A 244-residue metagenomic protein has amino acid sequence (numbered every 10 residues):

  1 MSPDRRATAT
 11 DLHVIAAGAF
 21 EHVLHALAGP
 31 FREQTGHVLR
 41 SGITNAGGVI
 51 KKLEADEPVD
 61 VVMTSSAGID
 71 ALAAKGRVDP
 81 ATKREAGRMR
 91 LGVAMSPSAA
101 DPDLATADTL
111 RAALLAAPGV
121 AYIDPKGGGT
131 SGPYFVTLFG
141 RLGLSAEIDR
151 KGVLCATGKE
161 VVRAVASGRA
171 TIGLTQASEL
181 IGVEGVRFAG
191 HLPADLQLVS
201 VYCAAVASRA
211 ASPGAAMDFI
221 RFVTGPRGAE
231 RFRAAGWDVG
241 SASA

Functional and structural regions predicted by a protein language model:
M1-G42, G47, K51, A55-E57 (+3 more regions): Exported/periplasmic ABC-transporter solute-binding proteins
